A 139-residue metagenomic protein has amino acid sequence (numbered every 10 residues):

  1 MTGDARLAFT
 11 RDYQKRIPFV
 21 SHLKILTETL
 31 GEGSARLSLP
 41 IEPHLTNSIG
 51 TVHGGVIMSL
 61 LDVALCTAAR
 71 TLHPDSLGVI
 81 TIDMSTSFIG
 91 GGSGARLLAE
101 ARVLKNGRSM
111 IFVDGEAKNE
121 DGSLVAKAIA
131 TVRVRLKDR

Functional and structural regions predicted by a protein language model:
M1-R139: Terminal targeting signals and extreme-terminal segments of soluble enzymes
